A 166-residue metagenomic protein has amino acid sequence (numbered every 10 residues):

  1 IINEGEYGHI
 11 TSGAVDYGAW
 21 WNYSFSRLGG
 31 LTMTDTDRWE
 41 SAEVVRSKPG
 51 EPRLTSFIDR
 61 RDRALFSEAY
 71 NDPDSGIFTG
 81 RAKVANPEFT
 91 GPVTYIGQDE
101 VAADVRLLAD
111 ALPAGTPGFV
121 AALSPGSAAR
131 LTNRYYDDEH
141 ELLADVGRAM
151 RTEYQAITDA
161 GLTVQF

Functional and structural regions predicted by a protein language model:
I1-F166: Domain-level signal for soluble alpha/beta catalytic cores
